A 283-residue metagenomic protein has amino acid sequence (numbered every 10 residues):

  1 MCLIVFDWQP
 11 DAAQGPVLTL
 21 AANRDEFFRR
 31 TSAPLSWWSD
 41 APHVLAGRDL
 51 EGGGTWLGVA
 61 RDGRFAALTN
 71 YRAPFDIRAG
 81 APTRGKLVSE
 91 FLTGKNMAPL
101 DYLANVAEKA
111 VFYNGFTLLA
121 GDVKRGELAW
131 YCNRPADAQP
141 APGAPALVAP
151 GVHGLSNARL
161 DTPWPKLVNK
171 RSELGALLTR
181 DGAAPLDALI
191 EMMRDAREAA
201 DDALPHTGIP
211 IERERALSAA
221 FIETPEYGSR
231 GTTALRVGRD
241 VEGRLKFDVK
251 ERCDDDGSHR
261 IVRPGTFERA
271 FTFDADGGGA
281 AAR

Functional and structural regions predicted by a protein language model:
M1-R283: N-terminal nucleophile
